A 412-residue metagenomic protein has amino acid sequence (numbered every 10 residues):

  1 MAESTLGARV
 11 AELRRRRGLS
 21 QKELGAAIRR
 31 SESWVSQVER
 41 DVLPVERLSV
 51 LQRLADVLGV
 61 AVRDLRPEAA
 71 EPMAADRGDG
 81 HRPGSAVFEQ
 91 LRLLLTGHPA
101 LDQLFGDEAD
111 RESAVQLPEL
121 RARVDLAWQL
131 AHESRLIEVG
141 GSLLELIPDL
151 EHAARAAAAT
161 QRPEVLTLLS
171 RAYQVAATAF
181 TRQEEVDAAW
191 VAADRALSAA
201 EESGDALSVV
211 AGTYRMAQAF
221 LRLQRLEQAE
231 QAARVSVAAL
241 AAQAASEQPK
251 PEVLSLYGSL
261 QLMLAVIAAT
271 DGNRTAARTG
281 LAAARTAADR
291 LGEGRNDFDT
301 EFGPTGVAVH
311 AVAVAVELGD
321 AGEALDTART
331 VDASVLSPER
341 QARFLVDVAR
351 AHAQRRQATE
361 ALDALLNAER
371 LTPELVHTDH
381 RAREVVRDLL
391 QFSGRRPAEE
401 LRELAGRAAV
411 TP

Functional and structural regions predicted by a protein language model:
M1-R17: A short, Lys/Arg-rich alpha-helix, primarily the initiator
A2, E112-P412: Conserved binding/catalytic microenvironments
V10, Q21-G25, V35-V38, L65: Conserved hydrophobic/aromatic packing and binding residues within compact polymer-binding modules
R14, G25, A55: The alpha-helix within a helix-turn-helix
R29, S49-D64: DNA major-groove recognition helix of helix-turn-helix/homeodomain DNA-binding modules
R29-V45, A70: Recognition helix of helix-turn-helix/homeodomain-like DNA-binding domains that insert into the DNA major groove
G59-A74, V307: Short C-terminal boundary/hinge segments that cap the last helix of small helical domains
P67-H98: Short, charged recognition helix plus adjacent turn of helix-turn-helix-like nucleic-acid-binding domains
